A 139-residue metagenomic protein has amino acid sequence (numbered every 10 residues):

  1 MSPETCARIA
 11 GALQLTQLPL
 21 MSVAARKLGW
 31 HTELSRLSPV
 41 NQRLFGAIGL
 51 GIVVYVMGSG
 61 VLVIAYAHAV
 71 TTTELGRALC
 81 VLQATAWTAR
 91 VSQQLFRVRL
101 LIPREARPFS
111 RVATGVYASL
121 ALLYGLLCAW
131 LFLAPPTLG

Functional and structural regions predicted by a protein language model:
M1-Q14: Cytosolic juxtamembrane helix and N-cap/initiation of the first transmembrane helix
E4-T5, L37-Q42, A69-L79, P103-A113 (+1 more regions): Non-cytosolic membrane-interface motifs at loop->transmembrane helix junctions
A12, T16-A25, V40-H68, V81-S92: Core segments of alpha-helical transmembrane spans in multipass integral membrane proteins
A24-R43, R97-E105: Cytosolic, membrane-interface loops and tails of multi-pass inner-membrane proteins
F45-G51, A106-L120: Individual transmembrane alpha-helices with interfacial aromatic-anchor signatures
A84-R97, L120-L127: C-terminal halves and exits of single transmembrane alpha-helices
S92-R111, A129: Membrane-helix boundary connector in multi-pass membrane proteins
Y124-G139: Juxtamembrane boundary at the C-terminal end of a transmembrane helix
